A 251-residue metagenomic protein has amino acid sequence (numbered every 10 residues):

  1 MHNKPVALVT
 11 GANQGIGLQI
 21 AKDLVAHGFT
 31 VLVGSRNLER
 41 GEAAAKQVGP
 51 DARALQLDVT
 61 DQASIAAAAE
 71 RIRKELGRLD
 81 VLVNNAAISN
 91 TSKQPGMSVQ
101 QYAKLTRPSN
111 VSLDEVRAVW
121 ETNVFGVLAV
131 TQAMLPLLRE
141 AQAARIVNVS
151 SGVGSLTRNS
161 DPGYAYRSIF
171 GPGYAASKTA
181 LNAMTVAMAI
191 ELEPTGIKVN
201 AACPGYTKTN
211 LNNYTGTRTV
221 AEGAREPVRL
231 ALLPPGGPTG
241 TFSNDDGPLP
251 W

Functional and structural regions predicted by a protein language model:
M1-L32: Canonical Rossmann dinucleotide-binding motif of NAD(H)/NADP(H)-dependent dehydrogenases/reductases, specifically
V9-T10, N84-N85, R145-S151, K198-C203: Structural signature of the Rossmann-like NAD(P)-dependent dehydrogenase/reductase core
H27-A43: Conserved glycine-rich Rossmann-like NAD(P)H-binding loop of the short-chain dehydrogenase/reductase
L38, Q56-E70: The beta1-alpha1 cofactor-binding region of Rossmann-like NAD(H)/NADP(H)-dependent oxidoreductases
V83, V130-M134, L138, M184-T185 (+1 more regions): Hydrophobic positions on the long internal alpha-helix of Rossmann-like NAD(P)-dependent oxidoreductase domains
I88-W120, R139-P194: Catalytic loop of short-chain dehydrogenase/reductase
T179, P194, A201-A202, T209 (+1 more regions): C-terminal helical subdomain
